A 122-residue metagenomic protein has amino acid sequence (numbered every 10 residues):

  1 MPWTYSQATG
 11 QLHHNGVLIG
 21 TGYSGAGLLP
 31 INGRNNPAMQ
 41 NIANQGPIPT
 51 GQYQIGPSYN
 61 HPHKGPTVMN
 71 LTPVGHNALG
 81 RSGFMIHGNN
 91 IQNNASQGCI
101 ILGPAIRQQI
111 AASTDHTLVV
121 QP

Functional and structural regions predicted by a protein language model:
M1-S82: Gly/Pro-biased beta-strand-loop elements
Q52, P57-P122: Exported/periplasmic cell-wall-interacting domains
